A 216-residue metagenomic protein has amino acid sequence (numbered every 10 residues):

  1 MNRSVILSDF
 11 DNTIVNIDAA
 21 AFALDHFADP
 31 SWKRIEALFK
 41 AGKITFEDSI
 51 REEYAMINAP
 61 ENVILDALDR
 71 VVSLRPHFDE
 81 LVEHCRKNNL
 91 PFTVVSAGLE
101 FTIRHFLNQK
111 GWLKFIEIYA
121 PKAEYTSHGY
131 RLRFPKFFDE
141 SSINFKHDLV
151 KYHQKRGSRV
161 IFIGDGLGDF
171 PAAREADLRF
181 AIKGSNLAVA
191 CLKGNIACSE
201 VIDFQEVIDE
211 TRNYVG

Functional and structural regions predicted by a protein language model:
M1, I17, K43-S49, L65-R70 (+2 more regions): Short acidic/polar alpha-helix capping motifs at helix-coil junctions
M1-E52: Active-site neighborhood of HAD-like aspartate-dependent phosphohydrolases
L7-D9, V95, I163: Short hydrophobic segments within beta-strands
S31-A37, N62, L113-F115: Short, surface-exposed acidic
I35, S49, I64, F204-V207: Hydrophobic/aromatic residues in well-formed alpha-helices
E47-E83, N88-L90: Metal-dependent phosphoesterase signature
H77-P91, G98-G216: C-terminal cap/substrate-recognition subdomain and adjoining C-terminal extension of metal-dependent phosphatase-like
